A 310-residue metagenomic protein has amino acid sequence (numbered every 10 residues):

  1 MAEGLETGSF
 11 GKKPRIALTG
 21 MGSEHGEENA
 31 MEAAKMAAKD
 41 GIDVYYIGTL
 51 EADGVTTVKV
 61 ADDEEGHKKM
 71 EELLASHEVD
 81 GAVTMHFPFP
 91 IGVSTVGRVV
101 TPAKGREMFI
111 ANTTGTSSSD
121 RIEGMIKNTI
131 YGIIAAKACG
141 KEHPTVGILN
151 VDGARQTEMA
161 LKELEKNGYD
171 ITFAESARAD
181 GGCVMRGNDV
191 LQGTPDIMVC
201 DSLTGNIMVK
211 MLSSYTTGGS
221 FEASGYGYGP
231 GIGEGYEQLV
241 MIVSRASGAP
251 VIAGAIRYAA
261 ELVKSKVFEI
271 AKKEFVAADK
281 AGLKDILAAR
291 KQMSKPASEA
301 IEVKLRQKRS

Functional and structural regions predicted by a protein language model:
M1-L50: N-terminal phosphate-binding or glycine-rich loops at protein starts, especially the Walker A/P-loop of NTPases
F10, G140-V146, D170-R178, G231 (+2 more regions): Flexible, glycine/charged-enriched surface loops at secondary-structure junctions
I16-E28, G115-I126, I242-A249: Short, glycine-rich nucleotide/cofactor-binding loops
G26-N29, A37-G41, Y45, S119-G181 (+1 more regions): Glycine-rich phosphate/diphosphate-binding loop of Rossmann-like nucleotide-binding domains
K39, Y45-L74, N150, G168 (+3 more regions): A cross-family phosphate/adenosyl-ligand binding-site feature
V55-I110: N-terminal glycine-rich phosphate/adenylate-binding segment common to multiple enzyme folds
V60, E64-K68, T157-T217, A289: Active-site rim loops that border cofactor/substrate pockets in soluble metabolic enzymes
T101-S118, Q192-K284: Glycine-rich phosphate/nucleotide-binding loop
